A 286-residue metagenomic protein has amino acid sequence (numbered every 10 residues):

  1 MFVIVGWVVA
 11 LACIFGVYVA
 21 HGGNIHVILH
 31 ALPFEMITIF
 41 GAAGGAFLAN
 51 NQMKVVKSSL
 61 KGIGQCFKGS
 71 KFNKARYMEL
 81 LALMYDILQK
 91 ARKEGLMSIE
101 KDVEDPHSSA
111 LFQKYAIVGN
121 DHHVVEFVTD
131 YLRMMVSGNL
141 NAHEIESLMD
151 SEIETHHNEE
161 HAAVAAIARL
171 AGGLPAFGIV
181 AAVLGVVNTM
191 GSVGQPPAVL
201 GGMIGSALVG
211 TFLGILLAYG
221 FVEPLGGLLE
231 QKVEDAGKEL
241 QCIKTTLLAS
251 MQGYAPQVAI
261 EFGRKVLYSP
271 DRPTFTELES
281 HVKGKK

Functional and structural regions predicted by a protein language model:
M1-I4, P33, I37, P197 (+2 more regions): Structural motif marking the loop-to-transmembrane transition
M1-V8, G172-F177: Select subsegments of transmembrane alpha-helices in polytopic membrane proteins, especially boundary-proximal
F2, V19-H161, A236-K286: Large intracellular
G6-V19, I39-A49, D86, L184-N188 (+1 more regions): Hydrophobic core segments of alpha-helical transmembrane domains in multi-pass membrane transport and ion-translocation
I14-V27, I145-L148, E152-Q231: Helix-termination/interfacial motifs at the ends of transmembrane alpha-helices
